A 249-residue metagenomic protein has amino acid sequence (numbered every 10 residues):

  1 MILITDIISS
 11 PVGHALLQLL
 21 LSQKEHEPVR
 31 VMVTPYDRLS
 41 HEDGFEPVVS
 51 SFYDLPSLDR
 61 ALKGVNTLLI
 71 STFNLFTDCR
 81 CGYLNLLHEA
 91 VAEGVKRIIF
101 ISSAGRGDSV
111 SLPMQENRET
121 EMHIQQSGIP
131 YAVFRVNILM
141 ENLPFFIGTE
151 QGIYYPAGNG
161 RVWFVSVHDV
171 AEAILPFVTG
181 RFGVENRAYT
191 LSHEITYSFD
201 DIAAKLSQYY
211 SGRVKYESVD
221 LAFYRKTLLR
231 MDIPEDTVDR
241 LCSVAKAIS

Functional and structural regions predicted by a protein language model:
M1-Y36, Y53-P56, K63, N74-C81 (+3 more regions): Oxidoreductase cofactor-interface core, primarily capturing Rossmann-like NAD(P)-dependent enzymes
D43-D54: Rossmann-fold cofactor-recognition segment
L62, N66-L69, I99: N-terminal Rossmann-like NAD(P) cofactor-binding module of classical short-chain dehydrogenase/reductase
E235-K246: Short, well-structured alpha-helical segments
S249: C-terminal helical cap and adjacent loop that interface with cofactors, partners, or active-site loops
